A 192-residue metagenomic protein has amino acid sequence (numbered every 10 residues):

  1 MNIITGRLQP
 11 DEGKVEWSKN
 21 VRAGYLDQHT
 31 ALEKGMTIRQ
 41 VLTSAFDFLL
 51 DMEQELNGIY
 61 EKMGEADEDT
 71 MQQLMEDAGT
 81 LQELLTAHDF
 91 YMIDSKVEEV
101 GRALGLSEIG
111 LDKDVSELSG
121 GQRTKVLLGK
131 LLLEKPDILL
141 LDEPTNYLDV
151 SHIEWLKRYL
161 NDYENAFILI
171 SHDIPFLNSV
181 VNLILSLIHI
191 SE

Functional and structural regions predicted by a protein language model:
M1-E192: ABC ATP-binding cassette signature C-motif
